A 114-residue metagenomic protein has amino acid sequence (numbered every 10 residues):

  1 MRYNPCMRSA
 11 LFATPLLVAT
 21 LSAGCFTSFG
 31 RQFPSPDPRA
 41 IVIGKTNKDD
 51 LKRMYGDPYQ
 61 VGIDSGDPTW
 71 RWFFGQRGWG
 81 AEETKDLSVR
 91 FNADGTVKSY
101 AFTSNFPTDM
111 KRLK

Functional and structural regions predicted by a protein language model:
R2-T14: Bacterial N-terminal signal peptides that target proteins for export
L21-G24: C-terminal motif of bacterial Sec signal peptides marking the signal peptidase cleavage site
F26-K114: Residues within mature, well-folded domains
